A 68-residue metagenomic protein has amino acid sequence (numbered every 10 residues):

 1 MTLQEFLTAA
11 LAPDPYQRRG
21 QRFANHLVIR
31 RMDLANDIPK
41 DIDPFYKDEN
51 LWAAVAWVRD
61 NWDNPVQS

Functional and structural regions predicted by a protein language model:
M1-N25, N61: N-terminal acidic leader/helix
P15-E49, A53: Acidic, low-complexity, intrinsically disordered interaction modules
D48-S68: Charged low-complexity stretches with an acidic bias
